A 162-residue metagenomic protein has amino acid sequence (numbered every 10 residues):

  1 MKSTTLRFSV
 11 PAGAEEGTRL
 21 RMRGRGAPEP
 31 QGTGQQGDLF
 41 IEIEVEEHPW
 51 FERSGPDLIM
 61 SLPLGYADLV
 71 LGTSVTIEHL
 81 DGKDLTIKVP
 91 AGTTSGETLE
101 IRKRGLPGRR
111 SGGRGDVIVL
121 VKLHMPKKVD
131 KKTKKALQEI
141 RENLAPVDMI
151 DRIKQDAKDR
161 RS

Functional and structural regions predicted by a protein language model:
M1-S162: Charged, often glycine-enriched C-terminal and inter-domain segments that act as flexible interaction/assembly
